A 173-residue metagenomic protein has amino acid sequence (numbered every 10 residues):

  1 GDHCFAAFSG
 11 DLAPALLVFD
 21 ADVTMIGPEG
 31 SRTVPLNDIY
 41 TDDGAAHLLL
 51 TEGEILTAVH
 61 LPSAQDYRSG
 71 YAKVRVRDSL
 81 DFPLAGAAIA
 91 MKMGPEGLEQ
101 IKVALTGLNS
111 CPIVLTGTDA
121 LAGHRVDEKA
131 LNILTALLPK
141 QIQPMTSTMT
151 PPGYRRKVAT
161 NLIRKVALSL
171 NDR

Functional and structural regions predicted by a protein language model:
G1-R173: C-terminal structural segment of proteins
